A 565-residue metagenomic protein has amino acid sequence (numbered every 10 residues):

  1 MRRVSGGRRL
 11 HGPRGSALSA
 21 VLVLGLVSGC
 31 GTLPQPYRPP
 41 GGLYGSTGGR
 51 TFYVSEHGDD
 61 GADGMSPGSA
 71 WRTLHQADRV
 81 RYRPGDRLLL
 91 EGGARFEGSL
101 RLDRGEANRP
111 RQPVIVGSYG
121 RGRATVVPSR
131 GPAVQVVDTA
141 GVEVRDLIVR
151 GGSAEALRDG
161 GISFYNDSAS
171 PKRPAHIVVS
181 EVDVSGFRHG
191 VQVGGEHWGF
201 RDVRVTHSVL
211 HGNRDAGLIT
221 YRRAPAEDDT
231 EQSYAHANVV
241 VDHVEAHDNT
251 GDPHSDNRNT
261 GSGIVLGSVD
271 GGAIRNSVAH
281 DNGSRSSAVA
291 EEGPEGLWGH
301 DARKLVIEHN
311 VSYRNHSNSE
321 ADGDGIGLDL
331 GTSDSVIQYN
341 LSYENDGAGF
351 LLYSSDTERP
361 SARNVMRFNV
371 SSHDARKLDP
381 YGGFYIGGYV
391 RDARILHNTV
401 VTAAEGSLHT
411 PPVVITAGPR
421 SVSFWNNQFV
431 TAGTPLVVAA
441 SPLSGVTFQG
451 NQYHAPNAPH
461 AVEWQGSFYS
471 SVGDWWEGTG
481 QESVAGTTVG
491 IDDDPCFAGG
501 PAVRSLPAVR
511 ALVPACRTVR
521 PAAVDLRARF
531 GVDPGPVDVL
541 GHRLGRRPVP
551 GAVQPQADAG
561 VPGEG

Functional and structural regions predicted by a protein language model:
R2-P34: Secretory targeting and sorting signals
P36-G42, W464-G565: Surface beta-loop-beta hairpin patches that serve as ligand-binding interfaces in beta-rich domains
E56, S69-W71, E91, R95-F96 (+2 more regions): Right-handed parallel beta-helix/beta-spiral solenoid domain characteristic of secreted/periplasmic
E56-E91, R95, R101, W475-W476 (+1 more regions): Acidic Gly/Asp/Thr-rich repetitive segments characteristic of extracellular carbohydrate-active and adhesion proteins
H57-G61, G93-F96, G120-G122, Y453-P459 (+1 more regions): Acidic glycine-/aspartate-rich tracts in secreted/extracellular proteins
G98-S99, D103, Q338-S342, S354-V513: Predominantly extracellular beta-rich ligand-binding scaffolds that present long acidic/polar faces for carbohydrate
R101-R104, P128-Q135, E155-A169, G186-H197 (+8 more regions): Extracellular beta-strand/beta-solenoid scaffold signature
P113, G117-G122, A140-G151, K172-G186 (+12 more regions): Right-handed parallel beta-helix
